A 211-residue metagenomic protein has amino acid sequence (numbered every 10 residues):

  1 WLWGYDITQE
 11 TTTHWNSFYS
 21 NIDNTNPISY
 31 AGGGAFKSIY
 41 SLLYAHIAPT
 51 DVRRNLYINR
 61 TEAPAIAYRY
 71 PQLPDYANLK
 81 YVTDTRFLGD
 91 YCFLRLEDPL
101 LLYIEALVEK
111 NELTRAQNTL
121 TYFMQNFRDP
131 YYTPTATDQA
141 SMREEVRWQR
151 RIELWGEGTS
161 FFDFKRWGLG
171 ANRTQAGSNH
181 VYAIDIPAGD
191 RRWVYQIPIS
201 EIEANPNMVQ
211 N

Functional and structural regions predicted by a protein language model:
W1-S17, I47-N211: Acidic/polar-rich alpha-helix caps and helix-coil junctions
Y5-F36: His/Glu-based metal-binding/catalytic segments typifying zinc-dependent metallopeptidases
G32-S41, P198: Residue-level signal for threonine
